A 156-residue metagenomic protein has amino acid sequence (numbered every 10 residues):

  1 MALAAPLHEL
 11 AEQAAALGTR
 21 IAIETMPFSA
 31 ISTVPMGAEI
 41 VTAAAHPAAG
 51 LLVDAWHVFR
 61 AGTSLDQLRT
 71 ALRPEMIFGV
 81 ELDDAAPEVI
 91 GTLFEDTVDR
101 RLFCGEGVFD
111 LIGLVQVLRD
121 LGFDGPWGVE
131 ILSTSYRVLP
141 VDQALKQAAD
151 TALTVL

Functional and structural regions predicted by a protein language model:
M1-G50: Active-site acidic/histidine proton-transfer and metal-coordination neighborhood in alpha/beta enzyme cores
A2-P6, S32, E106-D110, A144-Q147: Soluble or luminal CAZymes and related metallo-dependent hydrolases
E9-I21, G113-D124, V155-L156: A structural motif corresponding to the C-terminal end of an alpha-helix and its immediate exit/capping segment
I21-I23, A49-V53, F78-L82, G125-V129: Hydrophobic faces of well-ordered beta-strands that scaffold small-molecule active sites in alpha/beta enzyme cores
T25-M26, W56, I131-L132: Short strand-turn motif at the edge of the Rossmann-like AdoMet-binding core
V34-A38, T42, H57-D124, S133 (+1 more regions): Gly/Pro-rich active-site loop or hairpin
R101, P126-E130, A149-L153: A general structural signal for short secondary-structure boundary/capping elements
V138-L156: C-terminal helical cap(s) of enzyme catalytic domains, especially alpha/beta-barrels
